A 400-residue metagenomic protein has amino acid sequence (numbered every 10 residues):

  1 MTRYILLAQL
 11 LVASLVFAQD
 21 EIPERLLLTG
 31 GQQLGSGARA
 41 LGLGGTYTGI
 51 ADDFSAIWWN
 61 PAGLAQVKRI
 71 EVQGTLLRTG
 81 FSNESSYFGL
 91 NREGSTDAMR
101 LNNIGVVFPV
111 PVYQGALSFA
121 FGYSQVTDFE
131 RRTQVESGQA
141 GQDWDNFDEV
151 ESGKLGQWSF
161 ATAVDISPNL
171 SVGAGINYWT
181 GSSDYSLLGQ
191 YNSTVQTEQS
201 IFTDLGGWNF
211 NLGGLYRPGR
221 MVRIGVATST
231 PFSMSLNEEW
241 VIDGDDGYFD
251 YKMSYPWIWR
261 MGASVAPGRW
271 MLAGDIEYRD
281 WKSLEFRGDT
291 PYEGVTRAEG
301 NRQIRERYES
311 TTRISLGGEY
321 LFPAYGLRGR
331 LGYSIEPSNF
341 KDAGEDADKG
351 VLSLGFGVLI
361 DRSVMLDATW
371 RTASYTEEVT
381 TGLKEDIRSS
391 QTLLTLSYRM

Functional and structural regions predicted by a protein language model:
T2-Q9: Sec-dependent signal peptide recognition, specifically the positively charged N-region followed immediately by
Y4, G44-S55, I304-E306, D342: Short, charged, low-hydrophobicity "junction" segments
A13-L15: N-terminal signal peptide c-region/cleavage motif recognized by signal peptidases
Q19-L41, N103-M400: Outer-membrane beta-barrel porins/channels
I22-Y47, A65-S82: Transmembrane beta-strand segments of Gram-negative outer membrane beta-barrel proteins
I50-W59, A65-Q139, S152-G156: Outer-membrane beta-barrel translocator/receptor signature
W59-N60, R302: Short structured motifs
